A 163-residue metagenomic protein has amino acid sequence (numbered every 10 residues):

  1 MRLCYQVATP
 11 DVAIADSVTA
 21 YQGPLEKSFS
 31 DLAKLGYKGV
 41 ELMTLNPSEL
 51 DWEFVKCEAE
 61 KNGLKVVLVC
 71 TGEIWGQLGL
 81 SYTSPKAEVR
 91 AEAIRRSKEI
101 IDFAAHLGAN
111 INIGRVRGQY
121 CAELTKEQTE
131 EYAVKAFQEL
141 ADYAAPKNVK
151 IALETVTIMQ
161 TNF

Functional and structural regions predicted by a protein language model:
M1-H106, Q138, A145: N-terminal pre-domain/capping segments
K61, L80-F163: Active-site acidic/histidine proton-transfer and metal-coordination neighborhood in alpha/beta enzyme cores
